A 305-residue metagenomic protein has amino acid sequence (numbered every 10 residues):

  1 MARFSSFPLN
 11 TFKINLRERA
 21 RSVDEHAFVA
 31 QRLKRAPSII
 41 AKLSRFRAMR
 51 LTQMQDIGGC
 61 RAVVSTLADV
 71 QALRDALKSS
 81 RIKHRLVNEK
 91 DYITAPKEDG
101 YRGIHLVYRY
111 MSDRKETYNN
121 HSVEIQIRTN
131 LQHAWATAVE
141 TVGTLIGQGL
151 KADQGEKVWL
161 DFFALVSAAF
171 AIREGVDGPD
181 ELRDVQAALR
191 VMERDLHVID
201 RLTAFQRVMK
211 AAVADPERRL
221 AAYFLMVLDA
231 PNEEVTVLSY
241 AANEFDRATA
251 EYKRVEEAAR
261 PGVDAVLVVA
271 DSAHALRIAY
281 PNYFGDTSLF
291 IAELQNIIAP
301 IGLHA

Functional and structural regions predicted by a protein language model:
M1-F4, Y118-F224: An acidic, glycine-/histidine-flanked metal-binding catalytic module
M1-S38, K42: Intrinsically disordered, low-complexity polar/charged tails and linkers
S65-D69: Helix N-cap motif at beta-to-alpha junctions
Q71-L73, R114-Y118, H133-T137, R277: Short helix/loop capping segments that flank catalytic or ligand/cofactor-binding pockets
L77, I82-R114: Short Gly/Thr-rich strand-loop-strand
V235-N243, V266-V268: A short, exposed loop/beta-hairpin motif centered on an aromatic-Gly-Thr core
E244-A259: A short, charged, amphipathic alpha-helix used as a generic interaction element across diverse proteins
R260-G302: Short, mixed-charge low-complexity intrinsically disordered segments
